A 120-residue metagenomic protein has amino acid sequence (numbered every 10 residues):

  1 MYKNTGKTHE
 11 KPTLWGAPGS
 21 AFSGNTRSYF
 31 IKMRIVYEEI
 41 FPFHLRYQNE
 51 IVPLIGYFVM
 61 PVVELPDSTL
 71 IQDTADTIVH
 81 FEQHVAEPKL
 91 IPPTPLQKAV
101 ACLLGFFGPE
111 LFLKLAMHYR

Functional and structural regions predicted by a protein language model:
M1-R120: GST-like domain detector, emphasizing the conserved glutathione-binding G-site in the N-terminal thioredoxin-like
